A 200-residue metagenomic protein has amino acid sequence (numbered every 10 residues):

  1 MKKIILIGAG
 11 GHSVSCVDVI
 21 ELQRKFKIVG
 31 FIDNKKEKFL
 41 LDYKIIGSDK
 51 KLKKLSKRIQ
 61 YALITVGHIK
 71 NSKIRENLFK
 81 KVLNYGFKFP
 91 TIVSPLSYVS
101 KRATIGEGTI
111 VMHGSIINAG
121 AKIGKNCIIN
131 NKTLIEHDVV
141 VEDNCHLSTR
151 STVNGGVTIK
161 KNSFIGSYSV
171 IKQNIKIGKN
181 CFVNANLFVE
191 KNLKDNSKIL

Functional and structural regions predicted by a protein language model:
K2-D18: Glycine-rich adenosine-cofactor-binding loop
K3, K27-V29, Y61, K88: Residues at the starts of beta-strands that form the adenosine-phosphate
Q23-L40: NAD(P)-binding Rossmann-fold cofactor-contacting core
V29, Q60, E107, K161: Conserved acidic residues
E37-S94, Y98: Phosphate-bearing ligand-interacting subdomains that bind or position ATP/ADP/UDP/GDP/NAD(P) or nucleotide-linked
L78-I135: Hydrophobic, well-structured mid-protein blocks that either form specific transmembrane helices
N131, E142-D143, S148-L200: Glycine-rich hexapeptide-repeat left-handed beta-helix
